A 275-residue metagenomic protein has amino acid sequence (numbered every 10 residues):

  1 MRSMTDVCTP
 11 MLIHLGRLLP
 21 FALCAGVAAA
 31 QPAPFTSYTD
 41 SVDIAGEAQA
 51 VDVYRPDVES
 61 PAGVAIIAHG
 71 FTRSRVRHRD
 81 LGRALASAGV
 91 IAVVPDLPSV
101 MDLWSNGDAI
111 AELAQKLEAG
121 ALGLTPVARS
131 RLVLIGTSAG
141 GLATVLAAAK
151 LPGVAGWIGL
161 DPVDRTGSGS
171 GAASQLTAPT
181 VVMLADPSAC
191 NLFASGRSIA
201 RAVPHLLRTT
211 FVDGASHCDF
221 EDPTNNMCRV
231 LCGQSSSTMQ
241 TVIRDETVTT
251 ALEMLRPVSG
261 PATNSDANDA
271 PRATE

Functional and structural regions predicted by a protein language model:
G16-G26: Bacterial N-terminal signal peptides
Q31-E59: N-terminal cap/lid segment of alpha/beta-hydrolase-fold proteins
P61-G70: Short beta-strand element of the alpha/beta-hydrolase
V76-P95: Short amphipathic alpha-helix adjacent to the substrate-entry channel of hydrolases
W104-S138, L142: Gly/Ser-rich "nucleophile elbow"/oxyanion-hole loop immediately N-terminal to the catalytic nucleophile in hydrolases
G141-L151: Short glycine-enriched nucleophile-adjacent loop and the immediately C-terminal alpha-helix near the catalytic center
A155-H217: The feature captures the conserved acid-bearing segment of alpha/beta-hydrolase catalytic domains
S198-E275: C-terminal catalytic-base region of ester-bond hydrolases, centering on the histidine of the charge-relay
